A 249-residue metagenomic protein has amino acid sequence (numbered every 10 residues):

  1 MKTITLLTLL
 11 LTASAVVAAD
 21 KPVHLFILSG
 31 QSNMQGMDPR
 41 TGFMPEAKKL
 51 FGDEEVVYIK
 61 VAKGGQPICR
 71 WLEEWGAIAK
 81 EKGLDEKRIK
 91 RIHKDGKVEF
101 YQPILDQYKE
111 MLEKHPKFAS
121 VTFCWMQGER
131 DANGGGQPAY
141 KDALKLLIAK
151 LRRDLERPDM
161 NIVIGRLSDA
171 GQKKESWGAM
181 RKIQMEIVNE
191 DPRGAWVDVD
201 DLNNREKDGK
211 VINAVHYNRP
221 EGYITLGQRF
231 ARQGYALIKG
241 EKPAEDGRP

Functional and structural regions predicted by a protein language model:
M1-I4: Positively charged n-region of N-terminal signal peptides that target proteins for export
L9-A18: Hydrophobic h-region of N-terminal signal peptides that target proteins for export in Gram-negative bacteria
A19-P249: Cell-envelope and extracellular/periplasmic
